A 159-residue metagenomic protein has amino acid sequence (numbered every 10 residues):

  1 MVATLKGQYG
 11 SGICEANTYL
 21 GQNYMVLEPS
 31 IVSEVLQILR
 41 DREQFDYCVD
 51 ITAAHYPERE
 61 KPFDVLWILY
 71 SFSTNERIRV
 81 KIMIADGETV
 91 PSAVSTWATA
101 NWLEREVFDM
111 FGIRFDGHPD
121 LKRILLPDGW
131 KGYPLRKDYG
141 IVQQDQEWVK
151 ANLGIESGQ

Functional and structural regions predicted by a protein language model:
M1-Q159: Conserved helix-adjacent loop modules within structured domains
